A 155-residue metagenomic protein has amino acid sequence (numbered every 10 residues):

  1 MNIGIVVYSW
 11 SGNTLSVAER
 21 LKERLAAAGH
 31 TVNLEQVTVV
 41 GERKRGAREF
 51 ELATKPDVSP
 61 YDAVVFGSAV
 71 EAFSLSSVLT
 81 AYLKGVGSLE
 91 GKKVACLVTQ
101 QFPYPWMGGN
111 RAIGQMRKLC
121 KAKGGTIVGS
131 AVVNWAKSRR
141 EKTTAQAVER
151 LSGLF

Functional and structural regions predicted by a protein language model:
I3-E35, F50-F155: FMN-binding flavodoxin-like domain, especially the glycine-rich phosphate-binding loop
T38: Residues in the short beta-alpha loop(s) of Rossmann-like NAD(P)-binding domains
K44-A47: Adenosine-cofactor binding site in Rossmann-like domains, unifying the SAM/SAH pocket of S-adenosylmethionine-dependent
